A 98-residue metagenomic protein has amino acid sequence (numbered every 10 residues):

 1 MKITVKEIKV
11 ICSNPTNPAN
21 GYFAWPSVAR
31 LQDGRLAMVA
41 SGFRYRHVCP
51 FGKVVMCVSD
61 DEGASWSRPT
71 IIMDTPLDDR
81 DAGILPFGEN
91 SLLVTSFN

Functional and structural regions predicted by a protein language model:
M1-N98: Asp-box/BNR beta-propeller blade signature and adjacent active/binding-site loops in extracellular glycan-interacting
